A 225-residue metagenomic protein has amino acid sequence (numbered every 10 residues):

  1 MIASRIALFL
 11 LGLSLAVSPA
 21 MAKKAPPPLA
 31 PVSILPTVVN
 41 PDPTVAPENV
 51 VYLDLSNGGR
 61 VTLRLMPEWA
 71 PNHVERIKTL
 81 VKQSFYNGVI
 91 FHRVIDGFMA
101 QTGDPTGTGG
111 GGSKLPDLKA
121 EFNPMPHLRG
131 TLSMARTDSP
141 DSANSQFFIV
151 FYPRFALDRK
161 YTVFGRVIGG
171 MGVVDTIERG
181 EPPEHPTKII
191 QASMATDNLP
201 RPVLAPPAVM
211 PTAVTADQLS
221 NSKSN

Functional and structural regions predicted by a protein language model:
M1-I2, G12: Short, Lys/Arg-rich N-terminal segment immediately upstream of the first membrane anchor
I2-A3, P19-N225: Cyclophilin-like peptidyl-prolyl cis-trans isomerases
A7-A16: Bacterial N-terminal signal peptides
